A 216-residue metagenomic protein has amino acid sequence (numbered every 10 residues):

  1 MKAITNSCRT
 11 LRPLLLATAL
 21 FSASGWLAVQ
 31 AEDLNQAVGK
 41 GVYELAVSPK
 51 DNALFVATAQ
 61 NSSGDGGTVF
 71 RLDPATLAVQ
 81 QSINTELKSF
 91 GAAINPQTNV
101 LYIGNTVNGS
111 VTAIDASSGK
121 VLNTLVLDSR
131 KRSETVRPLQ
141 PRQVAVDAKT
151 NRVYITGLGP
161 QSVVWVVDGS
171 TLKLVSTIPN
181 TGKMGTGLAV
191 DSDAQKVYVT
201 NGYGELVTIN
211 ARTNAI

Functional and structural regions predicted by a protein language model:
A3-R9, A19, W26-I216: Predominantly soluble domains enriched in secretory-pathway, periplasmic, or organellar proteins
L11-L14: Alpha-helical transmembrane segments
